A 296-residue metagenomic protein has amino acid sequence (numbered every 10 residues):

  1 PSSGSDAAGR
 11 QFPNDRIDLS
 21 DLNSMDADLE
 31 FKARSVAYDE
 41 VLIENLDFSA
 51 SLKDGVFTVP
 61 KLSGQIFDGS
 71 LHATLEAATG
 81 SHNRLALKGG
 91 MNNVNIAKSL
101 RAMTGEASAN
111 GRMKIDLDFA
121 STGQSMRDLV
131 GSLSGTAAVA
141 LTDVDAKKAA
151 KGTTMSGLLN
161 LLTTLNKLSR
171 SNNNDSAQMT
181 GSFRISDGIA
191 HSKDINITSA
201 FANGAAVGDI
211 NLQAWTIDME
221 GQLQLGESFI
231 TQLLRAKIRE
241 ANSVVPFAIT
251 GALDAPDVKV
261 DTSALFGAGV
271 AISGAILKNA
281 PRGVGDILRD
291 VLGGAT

Functional and structural regions predicted by a protein language model:
P1-S24, L141-S171: Secondary-structure transition motifs
S5-G9, V41-S49, G64-T74, N92-Q124 (+4 more regions): Amphipathic hydrophobic-ligand
A8-L52, A150: Elongated, acidic membrane-bridging lipid-handling scaffolds and related periplasm/extracellular "bridge/tunnel" systems
G9-Q11, D26-L29, S51-V56, N92-R101 (+1 more regions): Flexible, solvent-exposed coil segments and beta strand-coil junctions, predominantly the extracellular/periplasmic
I17, L100-G105, N166-K167, L234: Extracellular loop and loop/strand-boundary signature of outer-membrane beta-barrel proteins
K32-S35, F57-L62, A190-I195: Transmembrane beta-strand segments that form the barrel wall of outer-membrane beta-barrel proteins
S35-A37, I66, T79, N93-N95 (+2 more regions): Transmembrane beta-strands of outer-membrane beta-barrel pores
T122-L133, N166-T296: Extended terminal
